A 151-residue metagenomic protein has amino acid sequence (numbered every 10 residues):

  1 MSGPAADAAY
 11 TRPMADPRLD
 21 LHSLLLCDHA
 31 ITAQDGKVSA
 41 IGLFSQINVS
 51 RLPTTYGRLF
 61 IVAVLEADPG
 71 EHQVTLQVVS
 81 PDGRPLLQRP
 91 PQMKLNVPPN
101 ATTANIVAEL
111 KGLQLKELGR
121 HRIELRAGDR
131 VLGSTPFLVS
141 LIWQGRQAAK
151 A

Functional and structural regions predicted by a protein language model:
P4-A6, R12-L118, R122-A151: Contiguous segments within soluble domain cores/interaction surfaces
